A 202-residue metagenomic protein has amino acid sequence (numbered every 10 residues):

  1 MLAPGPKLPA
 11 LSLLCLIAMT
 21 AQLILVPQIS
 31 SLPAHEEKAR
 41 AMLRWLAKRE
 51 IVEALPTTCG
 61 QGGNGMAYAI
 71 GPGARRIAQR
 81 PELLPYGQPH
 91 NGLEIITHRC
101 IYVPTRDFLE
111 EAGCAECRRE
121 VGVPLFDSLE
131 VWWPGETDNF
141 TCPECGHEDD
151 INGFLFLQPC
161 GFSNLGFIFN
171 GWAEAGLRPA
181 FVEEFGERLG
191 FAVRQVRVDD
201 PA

Functional and structural regions predicted by a protein language model:
M1-A18: N-terminal amphipathic/basic-hydrophobic helices that include classical n-h-c signal peptides and signal-anchor
L13-D107: N-terminal alpha-helical interaction blocks
A47-C59, V123, R188-R197: Short secondary-structure junctions
L109-E111, N139-C142: Residues immediately within or flanking Cys/His clusters that coordinate Zn2+ in small zinc-binding modules
C114-C117, C142-C145: Short cysteine-rich clusters marking metal-coordination/redox-active sites
G122-V123, D150: Short functional micro-motifs and their immediate structural scaffolds
D127-F140, L157: Short linker/helix segments within small regulatory modules
P143-A202: Long, charge-rich boundary regions
